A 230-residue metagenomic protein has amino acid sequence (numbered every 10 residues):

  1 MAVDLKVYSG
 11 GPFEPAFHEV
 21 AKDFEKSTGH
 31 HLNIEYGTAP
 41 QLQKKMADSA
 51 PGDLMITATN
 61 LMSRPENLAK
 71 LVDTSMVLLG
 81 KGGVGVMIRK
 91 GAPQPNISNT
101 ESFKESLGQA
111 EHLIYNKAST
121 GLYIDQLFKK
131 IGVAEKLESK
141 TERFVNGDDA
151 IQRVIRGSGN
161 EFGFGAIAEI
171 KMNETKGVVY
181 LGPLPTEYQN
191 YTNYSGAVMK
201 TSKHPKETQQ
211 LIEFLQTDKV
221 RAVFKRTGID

Functional and structural regions predicted by a protein language model:
M1-S27, N33-E35, P40, K44-A50 (+5 more regions): Exported/periplasmic ABC-transporter solute-binding proteins
D53-L54: Phosphopantetheine-dependent thiolation modules in NRPS/PKS and related acyl-activating systems
